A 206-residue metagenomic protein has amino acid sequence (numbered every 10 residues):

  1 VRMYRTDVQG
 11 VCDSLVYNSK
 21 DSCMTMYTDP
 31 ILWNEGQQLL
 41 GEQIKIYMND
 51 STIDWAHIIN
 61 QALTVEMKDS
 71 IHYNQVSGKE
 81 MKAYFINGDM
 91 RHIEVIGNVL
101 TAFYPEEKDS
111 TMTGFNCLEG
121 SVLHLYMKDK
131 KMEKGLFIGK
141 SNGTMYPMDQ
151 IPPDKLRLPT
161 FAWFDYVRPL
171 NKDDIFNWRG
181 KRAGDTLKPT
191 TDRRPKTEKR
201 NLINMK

Functional and structural regions predicted by a protein language model:
V1-K206: Mature-chain termini and adjacent capping regions
